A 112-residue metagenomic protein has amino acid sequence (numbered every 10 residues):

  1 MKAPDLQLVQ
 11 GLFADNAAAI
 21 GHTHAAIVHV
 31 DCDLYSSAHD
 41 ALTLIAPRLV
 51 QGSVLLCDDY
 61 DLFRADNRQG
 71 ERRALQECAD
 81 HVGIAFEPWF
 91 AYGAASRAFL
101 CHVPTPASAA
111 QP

Functional and structural regions predicted by a protein language model:
M1-H22: S-adenosyl-L-methionine
L6, V28, A65: Short, flexible active-site loop motifs that bind/organize anionic cofactors or intermediates
G11, V30-C32, L55-D58: Active-site flanking residues adjacent to catalytic metal/cofactor-binding acidic residues
F13-A14, L34-S36: Short beta->alpha connector loops
H22-V30: Short SAM/SAH-binding signature in class I
S36-P112: C-terminal substrate-binding/active-site "lid" region of AdoMet-derived donor-dependent transferases
